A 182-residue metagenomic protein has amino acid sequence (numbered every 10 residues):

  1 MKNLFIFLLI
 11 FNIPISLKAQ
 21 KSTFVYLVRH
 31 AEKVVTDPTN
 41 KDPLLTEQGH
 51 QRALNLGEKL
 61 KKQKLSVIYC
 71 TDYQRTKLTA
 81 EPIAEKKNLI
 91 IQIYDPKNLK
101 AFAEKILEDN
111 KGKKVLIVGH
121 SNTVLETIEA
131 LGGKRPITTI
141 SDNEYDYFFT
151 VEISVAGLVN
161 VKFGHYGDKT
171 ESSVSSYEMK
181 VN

Functional and structural regions predicted by a protein language model:
M1-S22: Bacterial Sec-dependent N-terminal signal peptides
N3, I93-Y94, V115: Short coil/turn segments at secondary-structure boundaries
Q20-N110, V124-I128, K134-E144, F148 (+2 more regions): Active-site-proximal alpha-helix that buttresses catalytic centers in soluble enzyme cores
V25, K114-V118: Residue-level preference for the first positions of well-ordered beta-strands
S121: Long, charged/polar, surface-exposed segments that mediate recognition or autoinhibition
